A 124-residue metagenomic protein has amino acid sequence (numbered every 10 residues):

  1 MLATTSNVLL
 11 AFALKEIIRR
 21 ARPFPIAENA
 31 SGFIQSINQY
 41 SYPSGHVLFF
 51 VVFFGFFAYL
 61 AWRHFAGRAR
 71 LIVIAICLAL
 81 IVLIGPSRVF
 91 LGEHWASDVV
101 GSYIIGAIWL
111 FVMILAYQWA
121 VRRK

Functional and structural regions predicted by a protein language model:
M1-L10, I74: Interfacial segments of alpha-helical transmembrane regions
T5-S6, A13, A58-Y59: Alpha-helical transmembrane segments of multi-pass inner-membrane proteins
L10-R20, R88: C-terminal TM-helix exit segments that contain a strictly Trp-centered aromatic cap at the helix terminus
R22-F24: Extracytoplasmic catalytic/substrate-binding loops of multi-pass membrane glycan-assembly enzymes
A27-K124: Membrane-embedded catalytic cores of phosphoryl/pyrophosphoryl-handling enzymes
